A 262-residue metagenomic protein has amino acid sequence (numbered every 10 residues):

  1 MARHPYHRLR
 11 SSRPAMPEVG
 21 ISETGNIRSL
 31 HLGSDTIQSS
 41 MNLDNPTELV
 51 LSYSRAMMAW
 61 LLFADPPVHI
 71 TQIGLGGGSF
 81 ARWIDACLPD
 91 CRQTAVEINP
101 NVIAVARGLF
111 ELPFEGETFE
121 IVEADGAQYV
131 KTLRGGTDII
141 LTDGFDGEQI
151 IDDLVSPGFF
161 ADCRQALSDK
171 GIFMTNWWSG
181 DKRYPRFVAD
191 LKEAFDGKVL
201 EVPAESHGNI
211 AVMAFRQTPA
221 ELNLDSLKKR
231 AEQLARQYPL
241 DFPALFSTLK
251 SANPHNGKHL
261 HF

Functional and structural regions predicted by a protein language model:
A2-S29, I37-D44, I210-F262: SAM/dcSAM-binding transferase cores
S12, T47-Q165, F262: The AdoMet/dcAdoMet-binding core of the Class I SAM-like
G20, E120-V122, L200: General small-molecule cofactor/ligand-binding pocket signal
D35-S39, F145-E148: A short, flexible beta-alpha/helix-coil linker loop
R82, I151, Y184-P185, N223: Short glycine-/acidic-enriched loop or helix-start segments at secondary-structure transitions that form or flank
D90-R92, G116-T118, K170, D196-K198 (+1 more regions): A generic structural signal for alpha->beta connector loops
I150, W177-D181, P254-F262: Alpha-helical subdomain
G158-E221: C-terminal substrate-binding/active-site "lid" region of AdoMet-derived donor-dependent transferases
